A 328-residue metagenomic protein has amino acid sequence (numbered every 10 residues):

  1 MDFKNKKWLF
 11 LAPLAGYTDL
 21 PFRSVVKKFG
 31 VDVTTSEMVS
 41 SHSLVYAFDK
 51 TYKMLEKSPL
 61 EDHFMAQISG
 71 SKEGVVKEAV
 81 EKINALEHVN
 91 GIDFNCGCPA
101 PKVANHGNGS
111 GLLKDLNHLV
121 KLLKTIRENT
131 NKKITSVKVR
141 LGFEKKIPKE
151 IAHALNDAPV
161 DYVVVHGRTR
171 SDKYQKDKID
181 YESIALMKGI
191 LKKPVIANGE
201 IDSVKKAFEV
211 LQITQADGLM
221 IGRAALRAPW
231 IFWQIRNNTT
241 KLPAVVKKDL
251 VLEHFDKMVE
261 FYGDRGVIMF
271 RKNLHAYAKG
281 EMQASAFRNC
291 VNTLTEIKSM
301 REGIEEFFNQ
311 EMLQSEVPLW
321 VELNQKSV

Functional and structural regions predicted by a protein language model:
M1-V328: Flavin-dependent oxidoreductase catalytic cores
